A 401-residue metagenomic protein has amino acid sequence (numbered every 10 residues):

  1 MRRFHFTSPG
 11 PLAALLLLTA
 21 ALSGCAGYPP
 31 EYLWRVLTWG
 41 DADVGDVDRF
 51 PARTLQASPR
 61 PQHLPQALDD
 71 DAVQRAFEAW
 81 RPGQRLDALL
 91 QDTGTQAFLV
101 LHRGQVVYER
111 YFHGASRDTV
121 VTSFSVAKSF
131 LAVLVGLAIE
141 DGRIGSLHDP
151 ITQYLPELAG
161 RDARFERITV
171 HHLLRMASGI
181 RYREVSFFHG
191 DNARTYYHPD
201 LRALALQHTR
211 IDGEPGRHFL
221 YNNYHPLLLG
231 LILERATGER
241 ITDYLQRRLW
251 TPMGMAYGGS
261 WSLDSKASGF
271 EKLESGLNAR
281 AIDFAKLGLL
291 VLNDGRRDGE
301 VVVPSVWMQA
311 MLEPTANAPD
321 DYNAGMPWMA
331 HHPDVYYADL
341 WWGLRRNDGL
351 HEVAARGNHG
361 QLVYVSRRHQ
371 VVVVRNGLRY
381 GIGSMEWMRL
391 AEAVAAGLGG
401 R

Functional and structural regions predicted by a protein language model:
R2-A13: Bacterial N-terminal signal peptides that target proteins for export
G10, T19-S116, E140-I144, A393-R401: N-terminal leader/targeting segments and the immediately adjacent pre-domain N-terminus
A26-W34, E352-R401: Structured C-terminal helix/loop/strand segments within mature extracytoplasmic catalytic/sensor domains
L89-L99, F112-E157, R161-I168, E214-Y221: Short active-site loop at a secondary-structure junction that contains or immediately precedes the catalytic residue(s)
G104, T122-L147, L173, L229-L233 (+1 more regions): Active-site SXXK
T122, D141-I180, R210, R235-E274 (+1 more regions): Active-site helix/loop module of the DD-peptidase/beta-lactamase fold, centered on the serine-lysine SxxK catalytic
H225-I232, G276-R297, V306, Q361-G377: Active-site-proximal alpha-helical segments within enzyme catalytic domains
M255-S262, E313-V372: Active-site Gly/Thr loop motif
